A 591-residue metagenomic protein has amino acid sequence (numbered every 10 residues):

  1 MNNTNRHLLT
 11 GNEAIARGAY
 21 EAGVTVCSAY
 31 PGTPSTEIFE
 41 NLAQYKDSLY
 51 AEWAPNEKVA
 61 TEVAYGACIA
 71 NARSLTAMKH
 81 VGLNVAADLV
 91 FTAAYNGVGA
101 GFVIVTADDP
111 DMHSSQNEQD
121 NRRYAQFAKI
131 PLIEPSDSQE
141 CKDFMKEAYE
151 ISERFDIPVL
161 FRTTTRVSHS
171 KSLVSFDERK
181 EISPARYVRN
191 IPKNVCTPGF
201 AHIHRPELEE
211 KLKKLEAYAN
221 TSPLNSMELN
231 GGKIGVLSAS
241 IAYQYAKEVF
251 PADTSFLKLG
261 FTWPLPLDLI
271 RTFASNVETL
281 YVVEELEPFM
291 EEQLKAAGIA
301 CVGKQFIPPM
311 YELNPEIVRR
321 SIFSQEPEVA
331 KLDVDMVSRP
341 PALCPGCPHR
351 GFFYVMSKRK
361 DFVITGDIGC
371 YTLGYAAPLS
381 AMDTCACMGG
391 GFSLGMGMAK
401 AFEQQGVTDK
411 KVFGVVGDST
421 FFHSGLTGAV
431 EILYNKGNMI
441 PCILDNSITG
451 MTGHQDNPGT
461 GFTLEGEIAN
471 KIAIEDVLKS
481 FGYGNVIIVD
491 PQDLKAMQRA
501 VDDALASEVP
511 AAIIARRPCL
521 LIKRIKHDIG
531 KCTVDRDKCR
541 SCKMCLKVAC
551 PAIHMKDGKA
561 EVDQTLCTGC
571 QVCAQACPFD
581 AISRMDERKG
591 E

Functional and structural regions predicted by a protein language model:
M1-N12, A16, A22, P135-L343 (+7 more regions): Flexible, low-complexity linker and terminal segments
M1-S138, R166, L229-N230, E291 (+2 more regions): Thiamine diphosphate
I38-N41, V63-Y65, A86-V90, M112-Q119 (+16 more regions): Short acidic, glycine/serine/threonine-rich loops at helix termini
N41-D47, K247-L257, D476-G482: Short helix-loop-beta junction
D47-P55, G97-A107, Y187-K193, Y434-S447 (+2 more regions): A glycine-rich helix N-cap at a beta->alpha junction
D109-P158, T164, K193-V195, G199 (+3 more regions): Conserved thiamine diphosphate
S114, Y375-I514, L520, R524-I525: Thiamine diphosphate
